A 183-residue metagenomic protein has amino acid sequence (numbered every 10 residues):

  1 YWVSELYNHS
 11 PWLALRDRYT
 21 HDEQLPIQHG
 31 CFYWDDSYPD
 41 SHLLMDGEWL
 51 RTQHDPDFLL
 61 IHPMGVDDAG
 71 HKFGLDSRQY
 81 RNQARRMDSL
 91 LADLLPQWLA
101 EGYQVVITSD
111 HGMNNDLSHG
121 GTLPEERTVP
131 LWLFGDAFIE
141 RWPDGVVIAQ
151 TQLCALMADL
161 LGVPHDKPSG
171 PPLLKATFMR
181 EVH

Functional and structural regions predicted by a protein language model:
Y1, M64, H111-M113: Catalytic metal-binding/acid-base residues of hydrolase active sites
Y1-H54, L153-D159, V163, P168-T177: Active-site-proximal alpha/beta segments of enzymes that process anionic O-linked groups
V3-N8, D67-H71, N115-D116: Short acidic/glycine-rich loop or secondary-structure boundary segments that cap or lie
N8-Y19, F73-A84, T122: Short, surface-exposed, charged loop/turn segments at secondary-structure junctions
S37-S41, R78-R81, R85, V147-I148: Soluble non-cytosolic domains of exported or imported proteins
M45-D93: Active-site His/acidic residue clusters
R85-P124, L131, M157: Metal-dependent active-site segment of extracytoplasmic phospho-/sulfohydrolases and closely related
G121-P164: Substrate-binding rim/cap in mid-to-C-terminal beta-strand-loop elements of soluble/periplasmic
